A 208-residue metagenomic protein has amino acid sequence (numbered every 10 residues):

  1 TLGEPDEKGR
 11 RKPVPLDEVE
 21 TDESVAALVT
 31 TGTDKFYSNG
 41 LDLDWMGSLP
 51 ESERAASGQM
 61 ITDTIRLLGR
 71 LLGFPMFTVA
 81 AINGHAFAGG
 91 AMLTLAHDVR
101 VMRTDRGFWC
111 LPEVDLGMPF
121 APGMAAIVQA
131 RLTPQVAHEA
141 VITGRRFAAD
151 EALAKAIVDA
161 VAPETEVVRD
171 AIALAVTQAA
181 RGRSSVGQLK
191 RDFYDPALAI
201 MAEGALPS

Functional and structural regions predicted by a protein language model:
T1-T31: Conserved CoA-thioester-binding segment of acyl-CoA-metabolizing enzymes
P15, D63-P75: Catalytic-core regions built around general acid/base machinery
T30, D42, L93-T94, A152 (+1 more regions): Hydrophobic/aromatic residues within transmembrane alpha-helices of multi-pass small-molecule transporters
S48-T62: A short acidic, glycine-rich active-site loop that binds or catalyzes chemistry on phosphate/adenosine moieties
L67, L71, A81, F87-A140 (+1 more regions): CoA-thioester-processing core
A88, G144-E151: Acidic, divalent-metal-coordinating active-site segment for phosphoryl/phosphodiester hydrolysis, typified by short
V99, E139, T143-R145, A160 (+1 more regions): Well-ordered beta-strand positions
M102-R103, G107, L153-G204: C-terminal long alpha-helix characteristic of the crotonase
